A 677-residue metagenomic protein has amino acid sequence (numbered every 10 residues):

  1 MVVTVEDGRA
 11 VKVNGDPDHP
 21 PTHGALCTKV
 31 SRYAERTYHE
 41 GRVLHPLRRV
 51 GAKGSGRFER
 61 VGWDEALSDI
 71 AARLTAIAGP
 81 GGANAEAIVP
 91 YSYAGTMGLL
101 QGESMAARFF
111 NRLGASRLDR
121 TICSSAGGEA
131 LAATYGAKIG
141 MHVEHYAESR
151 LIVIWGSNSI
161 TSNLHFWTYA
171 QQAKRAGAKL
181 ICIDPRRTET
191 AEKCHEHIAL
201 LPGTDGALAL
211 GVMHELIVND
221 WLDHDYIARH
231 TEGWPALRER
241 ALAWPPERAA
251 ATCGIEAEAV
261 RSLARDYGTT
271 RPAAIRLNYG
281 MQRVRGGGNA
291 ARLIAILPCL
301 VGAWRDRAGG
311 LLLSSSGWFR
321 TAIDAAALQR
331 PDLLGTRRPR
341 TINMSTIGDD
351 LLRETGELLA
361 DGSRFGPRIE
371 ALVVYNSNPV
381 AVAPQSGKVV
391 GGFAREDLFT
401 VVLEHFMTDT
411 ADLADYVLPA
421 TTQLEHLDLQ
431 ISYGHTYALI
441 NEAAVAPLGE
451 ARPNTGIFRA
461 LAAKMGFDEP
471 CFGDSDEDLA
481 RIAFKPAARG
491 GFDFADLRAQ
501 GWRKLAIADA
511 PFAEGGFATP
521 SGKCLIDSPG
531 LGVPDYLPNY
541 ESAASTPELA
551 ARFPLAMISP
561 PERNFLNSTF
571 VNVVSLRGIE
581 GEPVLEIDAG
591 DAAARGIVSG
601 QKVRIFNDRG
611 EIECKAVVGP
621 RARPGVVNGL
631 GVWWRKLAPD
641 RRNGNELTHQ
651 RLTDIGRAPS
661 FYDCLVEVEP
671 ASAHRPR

Functional and structural regions predicted by a protein language model:
M1-W221, E256, Y375, L637-R677: N-terminal export/assembly segments and adjacent metallocofactor-ligating motifs of anaerobic energy-metabolism
R49-W63, G79, A83, N219-A257 (+5 more regions): N-terminal leader/propeptide and maturation segments of large enzyme subunits in energy/redox metabolism and hydrolases
A66-I88, H142-R150, R240, R261-A274 (+1 more regions): Glycine-rich phosphate/diphosphate-binding loops that line cofactor/substrate pockets in enzymes
E103-Q171, A176-I183, G206-L210, I296-L413 (+2 more regions): Extended redox/cofactor-interaction regions of prokaryotic respiratory oxidoreductases
L118, D223-H224, V260, A274-I275 (+9 more regions): Acidic/polar loop patches that form or flank catalytic/metal-binding clefts of enzymes that bind anionic ligands
E192-L200, T421-L424, T436-L448: Short beta-alpha connecting loops at secondary-structure transitions that line or flank enzyme active sites
V212, E232-R353: Active-site phosphate/pyrophosphate-binding segments
L448, N454-Q500, V573-E586, G590-R677: Long, contiguous, secondary-structure-rich segments that constitute the structural scaffold of globular domains
